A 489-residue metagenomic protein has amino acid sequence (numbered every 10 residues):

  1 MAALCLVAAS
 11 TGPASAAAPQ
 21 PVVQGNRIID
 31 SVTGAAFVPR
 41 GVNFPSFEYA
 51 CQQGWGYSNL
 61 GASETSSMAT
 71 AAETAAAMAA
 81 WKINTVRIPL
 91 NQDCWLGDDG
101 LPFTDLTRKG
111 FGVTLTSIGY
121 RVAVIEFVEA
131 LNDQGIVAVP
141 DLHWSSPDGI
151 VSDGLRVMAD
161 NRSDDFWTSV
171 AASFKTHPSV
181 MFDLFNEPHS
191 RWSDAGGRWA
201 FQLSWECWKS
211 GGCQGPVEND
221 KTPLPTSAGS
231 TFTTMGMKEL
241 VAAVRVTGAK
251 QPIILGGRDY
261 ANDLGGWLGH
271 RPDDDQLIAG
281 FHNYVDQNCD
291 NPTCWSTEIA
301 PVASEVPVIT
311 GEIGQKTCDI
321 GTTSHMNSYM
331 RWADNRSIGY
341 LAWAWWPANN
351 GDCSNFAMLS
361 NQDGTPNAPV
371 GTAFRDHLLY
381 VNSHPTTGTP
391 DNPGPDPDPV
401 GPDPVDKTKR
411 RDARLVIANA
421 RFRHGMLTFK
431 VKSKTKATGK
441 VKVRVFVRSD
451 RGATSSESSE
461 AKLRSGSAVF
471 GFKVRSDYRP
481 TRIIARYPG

Functional and structural regions predicted by a protein language model:
M1-A16: Secretory targeting and sorting signals
A14-T85, P102-D105, H377-L379, T389-D391: N-terminal carbohydrate-binding accessory modules
Q20-P21, G56-M68, G154-M181, F185-P347 (+2 more regions): Extracellular glycoside hydrolase catalytic/binding regions
S58-S146, D160-S163, T233-T247, T323-S337: Aromatic-lined substrate-binding rim segments of carbohydrate-active enzymes
H384-R411: Ser/Thr/Gly/Pro-rich low-complexity, disordered linker/stalk segments of secreted and cell-surface proteins
T428-K430, S467-R475: Exposed aromatic-hydrophobic patches
T454-G466: Solvent-exposed serine/threonine-rich low-complexity stretches and specific carbohydrate-binding patches
V474-G489: Enriched for extracellular/lumenal, surface-exposed ectodomains of secreted and cell-surface proteins
